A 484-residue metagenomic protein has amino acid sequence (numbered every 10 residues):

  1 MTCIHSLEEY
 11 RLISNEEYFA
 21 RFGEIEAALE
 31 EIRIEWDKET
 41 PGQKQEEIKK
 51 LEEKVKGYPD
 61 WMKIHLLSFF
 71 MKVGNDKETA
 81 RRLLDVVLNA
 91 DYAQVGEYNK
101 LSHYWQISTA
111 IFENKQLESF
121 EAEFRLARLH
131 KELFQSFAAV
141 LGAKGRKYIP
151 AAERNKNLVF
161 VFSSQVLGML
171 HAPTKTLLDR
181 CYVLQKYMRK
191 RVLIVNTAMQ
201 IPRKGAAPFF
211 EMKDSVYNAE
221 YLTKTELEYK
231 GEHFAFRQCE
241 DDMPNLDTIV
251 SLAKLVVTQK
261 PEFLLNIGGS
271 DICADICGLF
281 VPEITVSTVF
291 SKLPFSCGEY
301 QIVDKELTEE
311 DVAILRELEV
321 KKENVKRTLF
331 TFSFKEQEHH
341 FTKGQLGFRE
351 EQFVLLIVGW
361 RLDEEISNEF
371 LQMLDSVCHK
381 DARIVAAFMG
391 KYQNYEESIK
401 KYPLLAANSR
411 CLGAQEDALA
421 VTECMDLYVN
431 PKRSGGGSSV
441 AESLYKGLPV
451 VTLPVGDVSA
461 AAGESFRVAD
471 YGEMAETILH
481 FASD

Functional and structural regions predicted by a protein language model:
M1-Y58, M62, F69-F70, A90-D91 (+1 more regions): N-terminal subdomain of nucleotide-sugar transferases
L117-R125, F280-Q337: Active-site-proximal region of nucleotide-activated glycan assembly enzymes, centered on histidine/acidic-rich loops
A172-R180, E309, V320-Y402, A407: Conserved catalytic-core segment of nucleotide-activated headgroup transferases in glycan assembly
P208-N245: Conserved nucleotide-sugar phosphate-binding/catalytic loop shared by glycosyltransferases and other
M243-L246, K391-N394, N408-T422, G435-G436: Conserved active-site histidine-acidic residue motif and adjacent donor-binding/catalytic loop of glycosyltransferases
V250-K254, A414-D426, Y445: Short acidic alpha-helix that forms the nucleotide-activated donor recognition element in Leloir-type transferases
K254-S270, N430: Short N-terminal targeting/anchoring amphipathic segment
A313-I314, K322, L427, P431-D484: Catalytic binding pocket for nucleotide-activated donors in carbohydrate/polymer assembly enzymes
